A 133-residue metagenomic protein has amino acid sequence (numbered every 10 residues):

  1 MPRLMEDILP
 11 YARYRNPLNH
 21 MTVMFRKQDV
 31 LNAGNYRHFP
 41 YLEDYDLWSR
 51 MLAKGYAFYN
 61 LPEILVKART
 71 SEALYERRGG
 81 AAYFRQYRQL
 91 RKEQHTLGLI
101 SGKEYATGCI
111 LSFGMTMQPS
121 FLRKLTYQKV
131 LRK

Functional and structural regions predicted by a protein language model:
P2-A81: Conserved nucleotide-sugar donor-binding catalytic segment
V23, S101-M117: Anionic, Ser/Thr-rich low-complexity intrinsically disordered regions
Y36, A68, Y87, I110-L111: Conserved short hydrophobic patches within well-ordered secondary structure
F58-Y59, G79-G80, T96, M115 (+1 more regions): Short alpha-helix boundary/capping motifs
N60, K103-E104, L125: Short, hydrophobic secondary-structure boundary micro-motifs
A68, E76-I100: Catalytic core of nucleotide-sugar-dependent glycosyltransferases
S112-K133: Terminal low-complexity segments of carbohydrate-biosynthetic enzymes
